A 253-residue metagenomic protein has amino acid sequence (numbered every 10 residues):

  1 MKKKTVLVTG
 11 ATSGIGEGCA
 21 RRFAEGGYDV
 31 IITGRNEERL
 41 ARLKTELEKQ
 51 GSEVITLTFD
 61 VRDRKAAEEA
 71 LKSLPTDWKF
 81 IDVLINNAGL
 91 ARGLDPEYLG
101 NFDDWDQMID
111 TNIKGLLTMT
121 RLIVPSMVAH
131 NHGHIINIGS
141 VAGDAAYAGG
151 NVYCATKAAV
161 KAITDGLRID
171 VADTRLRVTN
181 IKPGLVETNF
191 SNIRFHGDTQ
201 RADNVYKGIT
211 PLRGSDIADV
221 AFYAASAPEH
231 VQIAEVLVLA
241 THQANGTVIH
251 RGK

Functional and structural regions predicted by a protein language model:
T12-G14: Conserved glycine-rich cofactor-binding loop
E37-E38, T58-E69, F102: The beta1-alpha1 cofactor-binding region of Rossmann-like NAD(H)/NADP(H)-dependent oxidoreductases
D95-E97, N101-I109: Substrate-binding pocket helix/loop in short-chain dehydrogenase/reductase
T120, T156: Active-site helix of classical SDR
P125, I169-A172: Alpha-helical segment proximal to the catalytic Tyr-Lys
S140: Residue(s) in the substrate-gating loop at a strand-loop-helix junction that position the organic substrate next
N180-G184, T188, Q200-T247: C-terminal helical subdomain
